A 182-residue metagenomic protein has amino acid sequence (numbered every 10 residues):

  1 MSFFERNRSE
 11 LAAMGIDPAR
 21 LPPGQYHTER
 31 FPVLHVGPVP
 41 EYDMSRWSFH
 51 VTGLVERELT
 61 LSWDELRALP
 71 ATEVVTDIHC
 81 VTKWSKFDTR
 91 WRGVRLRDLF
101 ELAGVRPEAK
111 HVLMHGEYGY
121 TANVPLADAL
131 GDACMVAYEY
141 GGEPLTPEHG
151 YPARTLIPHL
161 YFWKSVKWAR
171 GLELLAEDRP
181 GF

Functional and structural regions predicted by a protein language model:
S2-F182: Structured, non-membrane catalytic/scaffold regions adjacent to prosthetic-group chemistry
